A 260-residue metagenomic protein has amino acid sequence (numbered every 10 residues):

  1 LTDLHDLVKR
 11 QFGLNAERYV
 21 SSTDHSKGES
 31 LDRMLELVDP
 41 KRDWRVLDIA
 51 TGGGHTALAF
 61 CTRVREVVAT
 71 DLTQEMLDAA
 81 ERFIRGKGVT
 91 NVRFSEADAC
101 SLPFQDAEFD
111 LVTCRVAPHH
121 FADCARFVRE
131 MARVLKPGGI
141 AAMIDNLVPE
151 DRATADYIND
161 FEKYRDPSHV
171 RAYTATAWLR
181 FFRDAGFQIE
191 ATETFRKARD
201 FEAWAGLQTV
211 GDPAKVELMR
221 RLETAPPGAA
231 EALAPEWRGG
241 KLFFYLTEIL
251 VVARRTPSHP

Functional and structural regions predicted by a protein language model:
L1-W44, H55-A59, M76-A79, G86 (+2 more regions): Conserved class I S-adenosyl-L-methionine
L47-S101: Class I SAM-dependent methyltransferase SAM/SAH-binding core
G53, C124, E190-P260: Conserved Class I S-adenosyl-L-methionine
C100-L111: A short acidic, Gly/Pro-enriched loop at the edge of an enzyme's catalytic core that lines a small-molecule cofactor
D110-D123: A short SAM/SAH-binding and catalytic strip from SAM-dependent methyltransferases
A125-I140: A short glycine-rich, Lys/Arg-flanked "PGG" loop and its adjoining helix->strand segment in the class I
I140-Y164: Conserved class I S-adenosyl-L-methionine
R171-A185: Short alpha-helix
